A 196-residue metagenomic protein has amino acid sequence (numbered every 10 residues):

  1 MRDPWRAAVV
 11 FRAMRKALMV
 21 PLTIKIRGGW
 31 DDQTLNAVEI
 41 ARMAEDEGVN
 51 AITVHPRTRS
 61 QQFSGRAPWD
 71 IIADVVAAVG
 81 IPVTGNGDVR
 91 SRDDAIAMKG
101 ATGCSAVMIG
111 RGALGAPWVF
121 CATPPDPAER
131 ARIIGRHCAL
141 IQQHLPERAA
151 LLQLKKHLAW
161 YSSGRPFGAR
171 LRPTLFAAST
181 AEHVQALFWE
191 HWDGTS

Functional and structural regions predicted by a protein language model:
M1-R2, G28, V54-F63: Glycine-rich, proline-tolerant flexible connector loops at the mouths of alpha/beta enzymes
W5, V9-R12, K16-M19, Q33-A51 (+3 more regions): Alpha/beta catalytic cores of nucleotide-metabolism and tRNA/nucleoside-modifying enzymes
P21-T23: N-terminal beta-alpha supersecondary unit
K25-R27, D31, H55, N86: Structural motif
R66: Active-site loop ensemble at the mouth of alpha/beta enzyme cores that anchors a bound cofactor
